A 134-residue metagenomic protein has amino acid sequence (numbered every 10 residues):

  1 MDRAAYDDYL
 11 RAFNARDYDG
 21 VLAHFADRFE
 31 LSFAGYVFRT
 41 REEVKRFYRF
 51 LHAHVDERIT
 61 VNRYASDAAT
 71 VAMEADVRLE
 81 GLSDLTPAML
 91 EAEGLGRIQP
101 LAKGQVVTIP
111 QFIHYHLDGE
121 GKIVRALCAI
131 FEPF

Functional and structural regions predicted by a protein language model:
M1-F134: C-terminal and inter-domain tail/linker signature
